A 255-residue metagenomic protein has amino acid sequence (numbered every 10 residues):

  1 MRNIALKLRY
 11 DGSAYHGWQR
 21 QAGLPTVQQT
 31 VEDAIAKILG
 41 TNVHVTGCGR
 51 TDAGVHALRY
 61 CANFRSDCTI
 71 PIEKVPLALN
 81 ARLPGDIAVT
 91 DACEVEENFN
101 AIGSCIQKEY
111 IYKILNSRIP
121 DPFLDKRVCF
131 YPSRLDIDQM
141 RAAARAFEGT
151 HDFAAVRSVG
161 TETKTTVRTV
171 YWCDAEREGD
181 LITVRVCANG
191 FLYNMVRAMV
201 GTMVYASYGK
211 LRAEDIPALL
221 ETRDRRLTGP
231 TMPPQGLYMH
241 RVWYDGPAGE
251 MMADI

Functional and structural regions predicted by a protein language model:
M1-I255: Structured-RNA-binding interfaces characteristic of tRNA pseudouridine synthases
